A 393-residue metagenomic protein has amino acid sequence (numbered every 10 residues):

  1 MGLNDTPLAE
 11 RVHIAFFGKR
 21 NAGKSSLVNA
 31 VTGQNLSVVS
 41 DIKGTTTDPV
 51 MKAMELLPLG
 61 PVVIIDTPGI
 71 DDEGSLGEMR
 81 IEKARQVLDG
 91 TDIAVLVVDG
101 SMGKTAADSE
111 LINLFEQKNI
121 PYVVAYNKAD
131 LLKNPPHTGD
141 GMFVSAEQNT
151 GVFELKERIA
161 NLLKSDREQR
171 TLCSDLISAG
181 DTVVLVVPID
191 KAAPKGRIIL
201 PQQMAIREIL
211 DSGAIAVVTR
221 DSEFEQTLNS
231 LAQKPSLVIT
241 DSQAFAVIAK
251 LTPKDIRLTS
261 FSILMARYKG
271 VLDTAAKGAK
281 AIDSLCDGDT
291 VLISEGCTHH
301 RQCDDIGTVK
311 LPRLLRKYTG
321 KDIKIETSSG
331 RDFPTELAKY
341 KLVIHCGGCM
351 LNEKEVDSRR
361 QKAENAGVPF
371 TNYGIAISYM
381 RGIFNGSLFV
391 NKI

Functional and structural regions predicted by a protein language model:
M1, K19-S25, G196-I393: C-terminal effector/interaction modules appended to NTPase cores
M1-E78, E82, Q86-D89: Conserved G1/Walker A P-loop phosphate-binding module
I14, V183, D289-V291: Conserved hydrophobic helix-helix packing surfaces used for dimerization/oligomerization
I42, T46, V50, R80-G90 (+10 more regions): Helical mechanochemical/support elements of P-loop NTPase systems and associated helical scaffolds
K52-G60, M79-F143, T171-D175, I198-A214 (+3 more regions): Conserved C-terminal guanine-recognition region of P-loop GTPase G domains, centered on the G4
T67, V98-M102, I120-P136, M142-T150 (+8 more regions): G-domain G4 guanine-recognition motif of GTPases
Q117-D175, T182-V184, G213-S222, T259-S260 (+4 more regions): Canonical P-loop GTPase G-domain recognition
L176-M204: Long, well-ordered amphipathic alpha-helical subdomains in the mid-to-C-terminal portions of large enzyme subunits
